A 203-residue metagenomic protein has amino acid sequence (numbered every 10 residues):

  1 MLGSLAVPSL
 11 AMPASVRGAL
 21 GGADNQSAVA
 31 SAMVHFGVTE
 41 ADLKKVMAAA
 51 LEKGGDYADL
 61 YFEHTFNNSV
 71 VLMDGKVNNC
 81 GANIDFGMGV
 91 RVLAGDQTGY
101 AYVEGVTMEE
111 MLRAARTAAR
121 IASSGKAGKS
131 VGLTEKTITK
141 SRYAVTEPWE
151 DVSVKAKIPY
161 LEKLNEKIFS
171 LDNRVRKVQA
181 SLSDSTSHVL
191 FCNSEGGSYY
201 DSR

Functional and structural regions predicted by a protein language model:
M1-R203: Active-site bordering "gate/hinge" segments that shape substrate access to catalytic or cofactor-binding pockets
